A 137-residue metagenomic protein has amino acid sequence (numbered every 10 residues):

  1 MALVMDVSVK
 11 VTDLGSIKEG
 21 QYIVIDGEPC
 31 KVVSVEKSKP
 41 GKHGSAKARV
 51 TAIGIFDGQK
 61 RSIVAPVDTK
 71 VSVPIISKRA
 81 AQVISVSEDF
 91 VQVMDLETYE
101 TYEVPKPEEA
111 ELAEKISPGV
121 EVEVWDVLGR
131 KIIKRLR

Functional and structural regions predicted by a protein language model:
A2-R137: Acidic-enriched and Gly/Ser
